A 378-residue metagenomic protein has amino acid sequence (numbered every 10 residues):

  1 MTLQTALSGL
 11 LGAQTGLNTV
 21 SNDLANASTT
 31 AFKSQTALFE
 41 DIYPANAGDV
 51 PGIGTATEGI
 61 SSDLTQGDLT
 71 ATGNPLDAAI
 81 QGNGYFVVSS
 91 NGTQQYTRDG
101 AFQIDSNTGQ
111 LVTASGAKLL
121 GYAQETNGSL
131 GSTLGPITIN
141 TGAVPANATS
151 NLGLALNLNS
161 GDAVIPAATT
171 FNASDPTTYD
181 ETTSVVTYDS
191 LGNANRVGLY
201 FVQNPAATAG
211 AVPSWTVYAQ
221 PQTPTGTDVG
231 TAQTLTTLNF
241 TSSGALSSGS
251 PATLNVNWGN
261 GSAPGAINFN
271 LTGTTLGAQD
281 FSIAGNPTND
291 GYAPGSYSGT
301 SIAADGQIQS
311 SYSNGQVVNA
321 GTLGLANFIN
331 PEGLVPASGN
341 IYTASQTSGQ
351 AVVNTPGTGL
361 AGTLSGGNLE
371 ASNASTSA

Functional and structural regions predicted by a protein language model:
M1-S28, F32-Q35: N-terminal intrinsically disordered, low-complexity, charge/repeat-rich segments that act as generic
N26, T30-S375: Small/polar low-complexity and glycine-rich loop motifs
